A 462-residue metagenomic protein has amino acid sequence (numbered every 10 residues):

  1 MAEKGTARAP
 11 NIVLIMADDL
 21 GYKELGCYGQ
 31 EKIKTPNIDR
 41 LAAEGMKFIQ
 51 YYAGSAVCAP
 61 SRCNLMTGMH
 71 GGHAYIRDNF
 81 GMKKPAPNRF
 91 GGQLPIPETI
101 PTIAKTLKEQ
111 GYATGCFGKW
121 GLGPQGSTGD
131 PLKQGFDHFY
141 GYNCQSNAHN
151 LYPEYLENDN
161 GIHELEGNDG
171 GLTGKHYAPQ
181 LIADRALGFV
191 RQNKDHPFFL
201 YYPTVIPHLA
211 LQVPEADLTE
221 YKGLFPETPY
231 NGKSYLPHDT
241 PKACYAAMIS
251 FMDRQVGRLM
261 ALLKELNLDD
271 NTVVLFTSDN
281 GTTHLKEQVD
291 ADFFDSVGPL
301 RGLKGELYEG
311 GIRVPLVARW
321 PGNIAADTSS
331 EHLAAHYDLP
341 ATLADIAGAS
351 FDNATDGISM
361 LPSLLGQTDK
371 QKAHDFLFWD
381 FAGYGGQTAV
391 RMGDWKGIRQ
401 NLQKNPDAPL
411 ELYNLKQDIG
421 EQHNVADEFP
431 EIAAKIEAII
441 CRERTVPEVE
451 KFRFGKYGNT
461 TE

Functional and structural regions predicted by a protein language model:
M1-E411, L415-E462: Formylglycine-dependent sulfatase
